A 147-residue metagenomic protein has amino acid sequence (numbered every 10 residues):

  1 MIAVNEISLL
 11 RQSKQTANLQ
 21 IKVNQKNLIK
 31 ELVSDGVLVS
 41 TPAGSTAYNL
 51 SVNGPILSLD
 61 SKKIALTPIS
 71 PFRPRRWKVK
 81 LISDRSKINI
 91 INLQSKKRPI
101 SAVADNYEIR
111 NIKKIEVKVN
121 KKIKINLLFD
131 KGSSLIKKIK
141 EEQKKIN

Functional and structural regions predicted by a protein language model:
M1-V37, T46-N147: Catalytic phosphate-donor-binding core of small-molecule kinases
P42-A43: Glycine-/small-residue-rich beta->alpha transition segments that form the dinucleotide
